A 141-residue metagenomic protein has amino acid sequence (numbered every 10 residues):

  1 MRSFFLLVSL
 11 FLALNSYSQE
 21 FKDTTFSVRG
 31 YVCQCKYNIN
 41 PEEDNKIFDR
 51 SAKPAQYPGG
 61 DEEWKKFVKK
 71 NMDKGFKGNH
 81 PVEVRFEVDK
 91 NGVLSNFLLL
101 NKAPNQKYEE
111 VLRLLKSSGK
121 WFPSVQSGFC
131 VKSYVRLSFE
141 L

Functional and structural regions predicted by a protein language model:
F4-L14: Sec-dependent N-terminal signal peptides
F5, Q19-L141: Charge-biased low-complexity segments
